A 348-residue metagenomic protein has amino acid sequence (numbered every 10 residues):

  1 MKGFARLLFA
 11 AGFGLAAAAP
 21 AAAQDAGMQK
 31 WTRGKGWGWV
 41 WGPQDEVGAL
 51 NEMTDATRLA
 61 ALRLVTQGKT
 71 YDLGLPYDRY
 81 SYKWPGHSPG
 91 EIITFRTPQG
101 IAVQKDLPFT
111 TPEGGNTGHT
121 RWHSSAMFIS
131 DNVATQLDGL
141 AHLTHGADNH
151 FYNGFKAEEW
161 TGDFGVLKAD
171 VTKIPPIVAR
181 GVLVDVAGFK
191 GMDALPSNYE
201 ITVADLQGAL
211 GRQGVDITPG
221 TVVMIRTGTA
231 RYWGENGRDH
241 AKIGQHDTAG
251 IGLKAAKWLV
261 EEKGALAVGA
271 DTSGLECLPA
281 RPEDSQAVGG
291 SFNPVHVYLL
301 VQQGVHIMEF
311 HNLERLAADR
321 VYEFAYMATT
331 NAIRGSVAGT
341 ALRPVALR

Functional and structural regions predicted by a protein language model:
M1-F9: Bacterial N-terminal signal peptides that target proteins for export
L8-A17: Bacterial N-terminal signal peptides
A19-A23: Sec/Tat signal peptide C-region and signal peptidase I cleavage site
Q24-R348: Active-/binding-site microenvironments in catalytic and ligand-binding cores
